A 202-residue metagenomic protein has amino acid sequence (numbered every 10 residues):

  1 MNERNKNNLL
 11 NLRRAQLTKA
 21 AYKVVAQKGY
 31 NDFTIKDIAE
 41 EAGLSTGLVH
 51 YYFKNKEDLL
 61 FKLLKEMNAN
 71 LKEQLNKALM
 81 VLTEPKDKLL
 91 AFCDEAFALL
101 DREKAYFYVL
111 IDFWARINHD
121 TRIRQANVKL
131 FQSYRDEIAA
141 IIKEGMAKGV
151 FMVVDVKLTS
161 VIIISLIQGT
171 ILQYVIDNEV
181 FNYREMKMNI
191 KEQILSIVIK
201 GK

Functional and structural regions predicted by a protein language model:
M1-L12, K202: N-terminal intrinsically disordered/low-complexity leader segments
R4, K54-D58, K62, M80-E84 (+7 more regions): Residues in soluble alpha-helical coiled-coils and helical-bundle/repeat scaffolds
L10-Y22, I38, L63-M67, L71 (+1 more regions): Generic hydrophobic, amphipathic alpha-helix propensity
Q16, V24-D58, K62: Helix-turn-helix
K62, E66, N76-Y106, K157-I163 (+2 more regions): Hydrophobic alpha-helical connector segments
A69-K72, N76-K77, R102-A105, T121-A147 (+2 more regions): Amphipathic alpha-helical packing segments from all-alpha helical-bundle domains
A78, D94-D101, V109-N118, Q193-V198: Helix-loop "lid/cap" segments that line or gate small-molecule binding pockets
R124-V128, Q132, M146-I194, G201: Hydrophobic/aromatic-rich alpha-helical bundle segments in the mid-to-C-terminal region
